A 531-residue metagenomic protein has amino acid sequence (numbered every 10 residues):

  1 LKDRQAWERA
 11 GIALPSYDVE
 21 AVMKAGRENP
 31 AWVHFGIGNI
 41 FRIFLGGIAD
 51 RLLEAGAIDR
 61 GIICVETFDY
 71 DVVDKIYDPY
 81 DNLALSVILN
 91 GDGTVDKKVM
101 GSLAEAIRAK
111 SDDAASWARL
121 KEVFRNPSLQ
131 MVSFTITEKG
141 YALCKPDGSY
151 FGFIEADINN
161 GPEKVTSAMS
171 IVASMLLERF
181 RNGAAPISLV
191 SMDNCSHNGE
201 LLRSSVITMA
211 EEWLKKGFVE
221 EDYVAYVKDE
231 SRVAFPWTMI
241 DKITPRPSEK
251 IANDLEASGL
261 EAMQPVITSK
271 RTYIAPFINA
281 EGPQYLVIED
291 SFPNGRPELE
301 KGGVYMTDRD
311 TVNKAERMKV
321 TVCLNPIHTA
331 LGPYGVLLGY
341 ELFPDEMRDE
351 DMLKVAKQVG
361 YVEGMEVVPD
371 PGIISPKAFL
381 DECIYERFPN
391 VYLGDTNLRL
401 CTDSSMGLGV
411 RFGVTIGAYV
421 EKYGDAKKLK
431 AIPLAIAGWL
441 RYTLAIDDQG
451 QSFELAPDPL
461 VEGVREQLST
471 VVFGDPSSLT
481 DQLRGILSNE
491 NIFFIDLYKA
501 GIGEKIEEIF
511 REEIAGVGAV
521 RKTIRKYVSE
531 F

Functional and structural regions predicted by a protein language model:
L1-F531: Substrate/ligand-engaging "lid" and interaction regions
